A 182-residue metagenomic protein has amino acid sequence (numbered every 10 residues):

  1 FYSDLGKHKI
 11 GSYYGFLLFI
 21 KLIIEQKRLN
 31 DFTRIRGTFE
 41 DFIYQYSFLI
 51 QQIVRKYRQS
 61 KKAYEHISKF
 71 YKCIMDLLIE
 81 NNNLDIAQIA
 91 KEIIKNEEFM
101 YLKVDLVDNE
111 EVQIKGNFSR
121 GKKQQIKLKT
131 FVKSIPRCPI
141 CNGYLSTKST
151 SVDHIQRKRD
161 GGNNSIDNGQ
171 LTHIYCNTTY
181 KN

Functional and structural regions predicted by a protein language model:
F1-E97: A cross-family structural signal marking well-folded subdomains
D4-H8, I114, G161: Conserved aromatic-histidine-acidic binding/catalytic patches
G15, L171-Y175: Generic recognition of well-ordered alpha-helical segments
L22-Q26, V132, G161, T178: Short, well-ordered loop/turn and helix-capping segments at boundaries between secondary-structure elements and domains
E25-F32, A87, E98-D105, I135 (+3 more regions): Extended hydrophobic-aromatic, low-complexity segments
I93-I140, N163: Short, charged surface segments at domain edges that flank catalytic/cofactor-binding sites
R120, I126, R137-T172, N182: Histidine-centered nuclease catalytic patch
